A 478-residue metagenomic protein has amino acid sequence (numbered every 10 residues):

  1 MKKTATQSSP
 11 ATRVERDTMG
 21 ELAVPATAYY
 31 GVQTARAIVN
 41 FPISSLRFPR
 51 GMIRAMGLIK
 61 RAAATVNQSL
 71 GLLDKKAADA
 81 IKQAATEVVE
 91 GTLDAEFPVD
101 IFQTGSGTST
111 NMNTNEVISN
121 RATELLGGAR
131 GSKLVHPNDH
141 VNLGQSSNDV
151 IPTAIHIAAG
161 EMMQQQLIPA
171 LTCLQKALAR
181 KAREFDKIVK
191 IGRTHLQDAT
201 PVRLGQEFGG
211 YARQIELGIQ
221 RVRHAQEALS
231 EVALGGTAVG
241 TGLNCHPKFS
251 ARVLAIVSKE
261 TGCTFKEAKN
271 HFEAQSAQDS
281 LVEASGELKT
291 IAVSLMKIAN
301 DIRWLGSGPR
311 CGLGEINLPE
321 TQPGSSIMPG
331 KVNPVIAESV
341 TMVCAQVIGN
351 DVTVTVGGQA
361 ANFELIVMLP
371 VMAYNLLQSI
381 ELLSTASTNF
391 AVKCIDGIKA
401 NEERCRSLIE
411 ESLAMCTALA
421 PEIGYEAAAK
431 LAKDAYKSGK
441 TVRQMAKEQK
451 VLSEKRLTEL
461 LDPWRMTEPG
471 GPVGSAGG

Functional and structural regions predicted by a protein language model:
M1-G478: Conserved, well-structured ligand/cofactor-binding cores
